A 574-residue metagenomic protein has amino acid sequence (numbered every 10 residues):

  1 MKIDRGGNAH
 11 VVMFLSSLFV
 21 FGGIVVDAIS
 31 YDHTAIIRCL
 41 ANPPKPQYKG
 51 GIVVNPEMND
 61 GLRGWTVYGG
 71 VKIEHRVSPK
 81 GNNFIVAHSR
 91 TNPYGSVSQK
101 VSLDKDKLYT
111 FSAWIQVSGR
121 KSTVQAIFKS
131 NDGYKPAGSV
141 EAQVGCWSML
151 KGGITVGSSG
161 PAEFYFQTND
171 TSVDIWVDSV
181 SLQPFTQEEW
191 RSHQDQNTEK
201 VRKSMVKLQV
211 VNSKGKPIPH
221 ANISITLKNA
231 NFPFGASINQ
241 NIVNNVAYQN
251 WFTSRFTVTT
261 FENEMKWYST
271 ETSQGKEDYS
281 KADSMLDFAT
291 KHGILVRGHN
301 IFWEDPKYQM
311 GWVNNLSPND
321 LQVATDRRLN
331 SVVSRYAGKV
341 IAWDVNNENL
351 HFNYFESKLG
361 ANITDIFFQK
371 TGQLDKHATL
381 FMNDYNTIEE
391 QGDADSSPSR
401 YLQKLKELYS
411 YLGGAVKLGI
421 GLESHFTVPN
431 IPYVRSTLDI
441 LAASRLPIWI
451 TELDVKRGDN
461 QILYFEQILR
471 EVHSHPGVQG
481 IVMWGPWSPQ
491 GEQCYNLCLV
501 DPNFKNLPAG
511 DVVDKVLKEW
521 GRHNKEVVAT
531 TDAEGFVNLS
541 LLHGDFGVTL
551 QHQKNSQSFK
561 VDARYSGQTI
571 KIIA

Functional and structural regions predicted by a protein language model:
D4-I238, I242-R255, N315-L316, D375-A378 (+1 more regions): Extracellular and organelle-lumenal recognition/adhesion modules and their flexible linkers in secreted
I37, T66, E188-H193, N197-E199 (+8 more regions): Aromatic-rich peripheral "rim/lid" segments of glycoside hydrolase catalytic domains that contact and position glycan
Q183, E262, N346, E423 (+1 more regions): Conserved residues at the C-terminal ends of beta-strands
I218, S237-Q249, Y354-N460: Noncatalytic carbohydrate-binding groove/subsite architecture in carbohydrate-active enzymes
P233-G235, T257-T260, G293-R297, V340-D344 (+4 more regions): Structural preference for beta-strand elements that scaffold enzyme active sites
V243-S254, S280-H292, N330-R335, Q369 (+3 more regions): Short amphipathic alpha-helices and their capping/turn segments at secondary-structure boundaries
V258-T272, K281-E389: Substrate-binding cleft and catalytic face of glycoside hydrolase catalytic domains, especially the flexible beta-alpha
